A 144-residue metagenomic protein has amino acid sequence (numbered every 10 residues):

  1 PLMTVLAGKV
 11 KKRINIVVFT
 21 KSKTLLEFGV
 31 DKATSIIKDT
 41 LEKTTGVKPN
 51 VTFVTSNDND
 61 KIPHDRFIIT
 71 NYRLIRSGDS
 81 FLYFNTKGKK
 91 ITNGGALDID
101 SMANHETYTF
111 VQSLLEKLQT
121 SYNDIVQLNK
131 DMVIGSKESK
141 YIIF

Functional and structural regions predicted by a protein language model:
L2-F144: PLD/PLD-like phosphodiesterase catalytic module centered on the HKD motif
